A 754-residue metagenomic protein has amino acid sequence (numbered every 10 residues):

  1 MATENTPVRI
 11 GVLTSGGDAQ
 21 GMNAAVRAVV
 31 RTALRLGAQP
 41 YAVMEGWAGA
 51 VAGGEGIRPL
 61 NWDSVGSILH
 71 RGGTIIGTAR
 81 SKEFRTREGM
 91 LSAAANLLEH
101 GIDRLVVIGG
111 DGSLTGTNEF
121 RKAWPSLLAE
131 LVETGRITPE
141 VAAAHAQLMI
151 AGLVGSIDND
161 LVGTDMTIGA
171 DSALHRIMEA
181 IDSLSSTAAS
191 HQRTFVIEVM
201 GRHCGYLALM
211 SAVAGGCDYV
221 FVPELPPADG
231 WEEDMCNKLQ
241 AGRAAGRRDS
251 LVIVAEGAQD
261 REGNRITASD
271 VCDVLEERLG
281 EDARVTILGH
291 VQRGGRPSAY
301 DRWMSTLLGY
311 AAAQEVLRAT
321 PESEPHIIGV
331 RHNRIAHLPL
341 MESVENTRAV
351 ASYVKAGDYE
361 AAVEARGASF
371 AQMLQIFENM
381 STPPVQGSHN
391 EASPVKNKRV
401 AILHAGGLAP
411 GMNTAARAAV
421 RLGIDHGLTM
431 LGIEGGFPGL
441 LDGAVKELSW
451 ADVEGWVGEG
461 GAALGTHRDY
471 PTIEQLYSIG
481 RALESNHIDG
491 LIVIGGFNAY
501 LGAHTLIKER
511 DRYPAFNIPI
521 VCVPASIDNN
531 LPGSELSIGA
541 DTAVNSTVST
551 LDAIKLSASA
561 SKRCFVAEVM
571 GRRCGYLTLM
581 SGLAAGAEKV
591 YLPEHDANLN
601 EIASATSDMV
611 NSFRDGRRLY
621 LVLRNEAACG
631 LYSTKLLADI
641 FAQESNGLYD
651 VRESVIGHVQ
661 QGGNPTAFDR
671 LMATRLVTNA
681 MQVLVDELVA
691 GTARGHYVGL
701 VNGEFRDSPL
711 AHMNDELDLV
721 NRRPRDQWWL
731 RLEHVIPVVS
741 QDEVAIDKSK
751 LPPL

Functional and structural regions predicted by a protein language model:
A2-G54, P394-L441: N-terminal phosphate-binding or glycine-rich loops at protein starts, especially the Walker A/P-loop of NTPases
A2-T3, A50-D103, L114, E140-A142 (+9 more regions): Glycine-rich oxoanion-binding loops at beta->alpha junctions
R9-G17, T74-A79, D103-G109, G152 (+7 more regions): Short glycine-rich or small-residue beta-strand-to-loop segments that form or flank ligand, phosphate, metal/Fe-S
S15-D18, V43-G49, R80-S81, G110-G112 (+17 more regions): Short, ordered loop/turn segments at secondary-structure junctions
A19-V29, A50-V51, R85-L91, D111-N118 (+14 more regions): Short glycine/serine/threonine-rich phosphate/pyrophosphate-binding segments that cradle anionic phosphate groups
P40, V107-G109, T115-M149, T167-V285 (+4 more regions): Accessory alpha-helical/coil subdomains and C-terminal extensions that flank or cap enzyme catalytic cores
T267-P394, L636-L754: C-terminal non-catalytic interaction/assembly regions of soluble proteins
